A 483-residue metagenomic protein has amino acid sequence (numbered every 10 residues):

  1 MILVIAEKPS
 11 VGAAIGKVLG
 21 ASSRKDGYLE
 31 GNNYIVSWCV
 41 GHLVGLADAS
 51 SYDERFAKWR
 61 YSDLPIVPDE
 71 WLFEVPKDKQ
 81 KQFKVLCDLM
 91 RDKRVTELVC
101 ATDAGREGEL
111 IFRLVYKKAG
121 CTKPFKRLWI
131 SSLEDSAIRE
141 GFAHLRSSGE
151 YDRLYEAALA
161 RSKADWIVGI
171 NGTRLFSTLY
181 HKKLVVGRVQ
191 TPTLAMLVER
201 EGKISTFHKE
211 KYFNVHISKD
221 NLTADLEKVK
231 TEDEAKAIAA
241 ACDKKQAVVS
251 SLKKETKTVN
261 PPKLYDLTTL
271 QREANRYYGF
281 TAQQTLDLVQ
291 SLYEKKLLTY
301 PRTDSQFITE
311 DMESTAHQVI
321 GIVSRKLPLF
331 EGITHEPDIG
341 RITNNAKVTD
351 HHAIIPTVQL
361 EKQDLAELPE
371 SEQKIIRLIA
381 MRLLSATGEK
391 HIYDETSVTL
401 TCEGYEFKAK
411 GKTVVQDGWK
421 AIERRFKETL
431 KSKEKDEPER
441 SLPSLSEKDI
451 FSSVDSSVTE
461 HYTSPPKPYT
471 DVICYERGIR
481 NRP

Functional and structural regions predicted by a protein language model:
M1-S162, W166: Intrinsically disordered, low-complexity regulatory segments
E7, V11, E107-I111, E156 (+9 more regions): Hydrophobic (often cysteine-bearing) scaffold residues that line and stabilize catalytic clefts of nucleotide/cofactor
S23-Y28, K123, S148-R153, R174-T178 (+4 more regions): Active-site phosphate-binding and catalytic loops of NTP-dependent enzymes
I35, L43-K77, D88, H181-Q290 (+4 more regions): Long, highly charged, low-complexity internal segments
A157-G187: Amphipathic alpha-helical segments of the small helical/lid subdomains adjacent to P-loop NTPase cores
F280-V348: Extended, well-ordered alpha-helical scaffold/bundle regions in very large, multi-domain proteins
P337-E367: Acidic, turn-prone loop/beta-hairpin segments
